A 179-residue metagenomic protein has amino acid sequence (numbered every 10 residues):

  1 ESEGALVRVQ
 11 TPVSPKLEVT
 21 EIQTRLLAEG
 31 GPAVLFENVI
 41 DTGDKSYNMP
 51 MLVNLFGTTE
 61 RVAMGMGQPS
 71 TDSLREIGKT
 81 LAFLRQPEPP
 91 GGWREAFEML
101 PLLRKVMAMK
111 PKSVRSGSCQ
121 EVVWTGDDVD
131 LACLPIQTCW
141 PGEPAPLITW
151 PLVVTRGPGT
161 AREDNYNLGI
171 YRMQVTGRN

Functional and structural regions predicted by a protein language model:
E1-N179: Extended, highly charged
